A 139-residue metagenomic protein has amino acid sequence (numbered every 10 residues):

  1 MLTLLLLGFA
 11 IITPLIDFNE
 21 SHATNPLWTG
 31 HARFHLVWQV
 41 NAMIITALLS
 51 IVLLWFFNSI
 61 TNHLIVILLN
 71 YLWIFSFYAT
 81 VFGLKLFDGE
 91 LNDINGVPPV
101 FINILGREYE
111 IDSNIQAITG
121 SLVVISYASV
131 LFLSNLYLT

Functional and structural regions predicted by a protein language model:
M1-L6, N58-W73: Interfacial segments of alpha-helical transmembrane regions
I11-D17, F75-L91: C-terminal TM-helix exit segments that contain a strictly Trp-centered aromatic cap at the helix terminus
I12-V37: Interfacial loop at the N-terminal end of multi-pass membrane proteins
N25-F34, F87-E108: Interfacial non-cytosolic loop connecting adjacent transmembrane helices
R33-L54, Y71, F75: Core segments of alpha-helical transmembrane spans in multipass integral membrane proteins
A42-S50, I118-Y127: Core segments of transmembrane alpha-helices that mediate helix-helix packing or line hydrophobic substrate/ligand
N103-V123: Individual transmembrane alpha-helices with interfacial aromatic-anchor signatures
S129-T139: Juxtamembrane boundary at the C-terminal end of a transmembrane helix
